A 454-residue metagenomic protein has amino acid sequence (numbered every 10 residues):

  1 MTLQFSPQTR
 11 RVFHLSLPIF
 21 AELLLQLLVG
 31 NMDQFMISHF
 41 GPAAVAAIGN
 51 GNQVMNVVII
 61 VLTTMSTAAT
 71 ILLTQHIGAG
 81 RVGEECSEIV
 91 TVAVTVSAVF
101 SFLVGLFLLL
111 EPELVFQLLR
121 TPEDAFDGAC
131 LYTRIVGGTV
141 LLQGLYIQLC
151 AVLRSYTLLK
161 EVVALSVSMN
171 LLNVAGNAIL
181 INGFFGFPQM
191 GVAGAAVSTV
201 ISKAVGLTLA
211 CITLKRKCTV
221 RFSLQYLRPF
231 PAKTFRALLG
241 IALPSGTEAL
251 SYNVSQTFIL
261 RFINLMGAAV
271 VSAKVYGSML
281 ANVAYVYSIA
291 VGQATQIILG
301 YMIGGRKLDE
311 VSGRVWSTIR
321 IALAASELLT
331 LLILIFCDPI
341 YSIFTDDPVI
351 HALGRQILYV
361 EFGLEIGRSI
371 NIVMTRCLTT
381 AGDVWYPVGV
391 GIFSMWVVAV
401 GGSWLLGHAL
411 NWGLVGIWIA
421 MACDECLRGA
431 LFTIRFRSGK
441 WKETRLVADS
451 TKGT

Functional and structural regions predicted by a protein language model:
M1-I19, L73-L141, F187-L243, L299-L364 (+1 more regions): Short alpha-helical transmembrane segments in multi-pass integral membrane proteins
H14-D33, I135, M169, S202-G206 (+4 more regions): Transmembrane helical elements of multi-pass membrane transporters/channels
I19, L23, Q34-F35, I71 (+15 more regions): Transmembrane alpha-helix boundary and packing residues in multipass membrane permease domains and related
L24-A46, F116-E123, G176-M190, L250-V283 (+3 more regions): Helix-terminus/linker motif at the lipid-water interface of multi-pass membrane proteins
N31-F35, L106, Q148-V152, L171 (+10 more regions): Alpha-helical transmembrane segments of multipass membrane proteins
Q34, P42-V45, P112, L159 (+5 more regions): Membrane-helix interface/capping residues of multi-pass secondary transporters
V45-L106, Q143-V162, L260, K274-C337 (+1 more regions): Small-residue-rich hydrophobic transmembrane alpha-helices
S66, V136-S155, V162-N173, A195-A210 (+5 more regions): Short runs within selected transmembrane alpha-helices of multi-pass transporters and secretion channels
